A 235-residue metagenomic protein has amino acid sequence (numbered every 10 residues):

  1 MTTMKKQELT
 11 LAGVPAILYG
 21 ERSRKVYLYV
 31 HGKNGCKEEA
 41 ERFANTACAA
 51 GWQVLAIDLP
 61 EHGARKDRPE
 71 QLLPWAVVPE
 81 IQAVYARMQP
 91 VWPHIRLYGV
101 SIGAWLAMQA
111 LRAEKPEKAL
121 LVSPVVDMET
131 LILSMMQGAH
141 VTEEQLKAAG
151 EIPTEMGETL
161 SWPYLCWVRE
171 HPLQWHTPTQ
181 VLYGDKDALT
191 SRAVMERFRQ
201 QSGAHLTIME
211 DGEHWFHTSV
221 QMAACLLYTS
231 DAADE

Functional and structural regions predicted by a protein language model:
K33-N45: The serine-hydrolase catalytic nucleophile loop
C48-K66: Conserved alpha/beta-hydrolase
H62-M88: Catalytic nucleophile-loop/oxyanion-hole region of alpha/beta-hydrolase and closely related hydrolase-like folds
P116-M156: Hydrolase active-site cap/lid region
W175, V181-Y183: Short beta-strand/loop motif that positions the catalytic acidic residue of the alpha/beta-hydrolase fold
A188-V194: Conserved alpha/beta-hydrolase "acid-adjacent" motif
G212-Q221: Catalytic histidine-centered segment of alpha/beta-hydrolase-like enzymes
Y228-A233: Conserved small/polar residues in nucleotide/adenosyl-binding loops
